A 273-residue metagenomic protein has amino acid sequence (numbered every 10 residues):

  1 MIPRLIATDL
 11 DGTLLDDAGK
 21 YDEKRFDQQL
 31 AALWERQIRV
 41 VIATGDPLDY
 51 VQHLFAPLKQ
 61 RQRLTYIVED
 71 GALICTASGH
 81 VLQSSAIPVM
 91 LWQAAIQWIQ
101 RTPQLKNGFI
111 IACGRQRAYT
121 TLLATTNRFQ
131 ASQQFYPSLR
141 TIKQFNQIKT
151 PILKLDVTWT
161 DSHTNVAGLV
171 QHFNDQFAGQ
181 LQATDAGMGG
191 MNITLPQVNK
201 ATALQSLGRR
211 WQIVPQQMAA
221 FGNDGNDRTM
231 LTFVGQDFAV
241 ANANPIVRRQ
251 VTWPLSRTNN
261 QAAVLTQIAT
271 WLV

Functional and structural regions predicted by a protein language model:
M1-L5, E23, M191-V273: Mg2+-dependent phosphoryl-transfer enzymes with acidic/Ser/Thr/Gly-rich catalytic loops
R4-D9, I42: Short, hydrophobic/glycine-enriched beta-strand segments
D16-K20, A43, T232: Short, flexible loop segments at the rims of nucleotide/cofactor-binding pockets, characterized by
Y21-T126: Active-site phosphate-binding/coordination module
L48-Q52, V166, A201, D227-R228: Short, well-ordered alpha-helical microsegments
L58-R61, Q83-S85, T126-A131, K200 (+2 more regions): Short, hinge-like loop/turn segments at secondary-structure boundaries
K106-F221: Conserved acidic, metal-coordinating active-site core of Asp-based, Mg2+-dependent phosphoryl-transfer enzymes
